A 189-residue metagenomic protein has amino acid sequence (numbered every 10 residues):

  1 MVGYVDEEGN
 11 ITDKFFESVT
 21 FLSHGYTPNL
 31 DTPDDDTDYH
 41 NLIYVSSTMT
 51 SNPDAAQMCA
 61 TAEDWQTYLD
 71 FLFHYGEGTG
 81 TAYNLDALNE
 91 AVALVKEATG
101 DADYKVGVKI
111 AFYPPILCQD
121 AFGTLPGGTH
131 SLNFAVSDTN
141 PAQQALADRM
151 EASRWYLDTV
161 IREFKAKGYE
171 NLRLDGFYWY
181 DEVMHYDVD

Functional and structural regions predicted by a protein language model:
M1-E163: N-terminal catalytic cores of secreted or lumenal carbohydrate-active enzymes
G168-N171, D189: Elongated scaffolding segments in large macromolecular assemblies, built predominantly from amphipathic alpha-helices
F177: Conserved, mostly hydrophobic/aromatic
E182-D189: Glycoside hydrolase catalytic-domain groove-lining segments
